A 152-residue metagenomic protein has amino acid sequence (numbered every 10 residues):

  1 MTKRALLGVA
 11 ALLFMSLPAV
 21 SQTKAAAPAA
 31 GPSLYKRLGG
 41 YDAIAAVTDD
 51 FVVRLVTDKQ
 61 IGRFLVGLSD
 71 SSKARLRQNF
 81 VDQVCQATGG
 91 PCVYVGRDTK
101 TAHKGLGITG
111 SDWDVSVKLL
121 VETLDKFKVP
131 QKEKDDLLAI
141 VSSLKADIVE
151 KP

Functional and structural regions predicted by a protein language model:
M1, A19-S21: N-terminal targeting/docking segments
M1-V9: Bacterial N-terminal signal peptides that target proteins for export
G8-P18: Bacterial N-terminal signal peptides
Q22-P152: Core of compact, soluble alpha-helical bundle domains
